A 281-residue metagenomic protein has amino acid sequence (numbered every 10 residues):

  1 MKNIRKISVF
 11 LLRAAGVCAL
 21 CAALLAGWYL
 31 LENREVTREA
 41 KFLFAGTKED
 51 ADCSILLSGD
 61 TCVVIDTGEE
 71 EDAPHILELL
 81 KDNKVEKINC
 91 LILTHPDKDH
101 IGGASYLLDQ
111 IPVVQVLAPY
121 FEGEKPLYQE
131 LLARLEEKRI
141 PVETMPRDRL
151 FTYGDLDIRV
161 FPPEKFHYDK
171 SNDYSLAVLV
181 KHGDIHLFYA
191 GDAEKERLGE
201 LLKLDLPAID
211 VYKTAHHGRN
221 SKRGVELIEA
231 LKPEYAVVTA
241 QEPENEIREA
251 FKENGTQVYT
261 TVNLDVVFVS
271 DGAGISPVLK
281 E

Functional and structural regions predicted by a protein language model:
I4-K87, E136-A208, L264-E281: Core dinuclear metal-dependent hydrolase active-site scaffold
D50, E70-D72, P96-I101, G123-P126 (+4 more regions): Active-site environment of divalent metal-dependent phosphoester hydrolases
G59, E71-A118, K203-R219, A230-V237: Active-site metal-binding motif and surrounding structural segment of the metallo-beta-lactamase
I65-D66, A118-P119, Y189-G191, T214-H216 (+1 more regions): Thr-Gly-centered strand-to-loop micro-motif
I101-Q110, K125-L132, G224-I228, R248-E249: Metal-dependent catalytic neighborhoods of phosphoester/phosphodiester hydrolases
Q115, L198-V267: Cap/insert and terminal regions of metallo-dependent hydrolase folds
L132-E137, P162, E253-T256: Short, hinge-like loop/turn segments at secondary-structure boundaries
